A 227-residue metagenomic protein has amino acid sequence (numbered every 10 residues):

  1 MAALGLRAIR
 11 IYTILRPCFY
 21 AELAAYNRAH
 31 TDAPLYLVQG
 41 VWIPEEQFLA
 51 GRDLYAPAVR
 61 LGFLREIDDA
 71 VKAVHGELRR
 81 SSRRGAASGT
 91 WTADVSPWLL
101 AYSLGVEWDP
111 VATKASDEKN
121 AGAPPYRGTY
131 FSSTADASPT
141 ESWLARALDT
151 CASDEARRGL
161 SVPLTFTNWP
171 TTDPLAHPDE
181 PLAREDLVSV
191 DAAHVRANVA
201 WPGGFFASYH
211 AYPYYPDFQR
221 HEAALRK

Functional and structural regions predicted by a protein language model:
M1-R28: Active-site-adjacent substrate/metal-binding segments within catalytic domains of carbohydrate-active enzymes
R10, H30-K227: Active-site region of glycoside hydrolase catalytic domains
